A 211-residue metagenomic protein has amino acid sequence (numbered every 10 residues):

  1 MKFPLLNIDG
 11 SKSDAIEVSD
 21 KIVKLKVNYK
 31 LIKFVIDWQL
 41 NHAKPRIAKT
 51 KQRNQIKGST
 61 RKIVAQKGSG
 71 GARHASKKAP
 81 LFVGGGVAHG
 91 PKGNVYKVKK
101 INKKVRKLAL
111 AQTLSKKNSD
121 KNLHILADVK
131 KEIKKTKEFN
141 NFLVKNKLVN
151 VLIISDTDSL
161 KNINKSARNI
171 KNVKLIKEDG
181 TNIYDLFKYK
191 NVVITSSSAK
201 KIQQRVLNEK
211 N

Functional and structural regions predicted by a protein language model:
M1-P45, K92-N211: Extended polybasic, low-complexity segments that bind anionic RNA or targeting/receptor surfaces
P45-A48, N54: Short, structured surface segments that line ligand/substrate-binding pockets
R53-P91: Glycine/serine-rich anion-binding loops at beta->alpha junctions that coordinate negatively charged ligand groups
